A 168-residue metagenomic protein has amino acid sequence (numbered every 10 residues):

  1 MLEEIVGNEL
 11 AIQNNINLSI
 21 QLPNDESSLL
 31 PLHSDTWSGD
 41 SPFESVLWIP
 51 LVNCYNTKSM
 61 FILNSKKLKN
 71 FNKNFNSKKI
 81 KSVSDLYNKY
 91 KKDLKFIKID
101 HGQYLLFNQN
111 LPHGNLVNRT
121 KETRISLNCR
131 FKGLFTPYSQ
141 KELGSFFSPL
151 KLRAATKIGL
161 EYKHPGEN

Functional and structural regions predicted by a protein language model:
M1-S19, L32: Signature of the catalytic double-stranded beta-helix
N14-I16, S28-L30, F43-I49, K58 (+1 more regions): Generic beta-strand structural signal
I20-L22, S34, I49-N53, N64: Short, structured patches in soluble enzyme cores that scaffold and shape functional sites
D25-T36: Short acidic (Asp/Glu) patches
D40-Y55, C129-G133: Short, conserved beta-strand element in jelly-roll/cupin
S45-I49, N56-F61, K95-I97, Q103-Y104: Conserved active-site beta-strand-loop modules that form the wall/rim of enzyme catalytic pockets and either contain
M60-L68: PAPS-dependent sulfotransferase catalytic domain
L68-N168: Conserved double-stranded beta-helix
